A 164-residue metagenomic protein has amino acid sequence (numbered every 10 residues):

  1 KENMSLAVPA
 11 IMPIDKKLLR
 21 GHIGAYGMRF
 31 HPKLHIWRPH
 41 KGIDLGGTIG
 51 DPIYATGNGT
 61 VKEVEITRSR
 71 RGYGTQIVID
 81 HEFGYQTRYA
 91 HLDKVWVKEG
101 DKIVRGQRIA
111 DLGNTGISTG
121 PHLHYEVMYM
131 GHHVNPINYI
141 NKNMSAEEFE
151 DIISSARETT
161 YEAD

Functional and structural regions predicted by a protein language model:
K1-G74, R105, T159-D164: Surface-exposed, glycine-biased beta-strand/turn segments
G24, G47, E63, H91-K94 (+1 more regions): A residue-level detector for short acidic-glycine micro-motifs
G27, G50, N58, I66-T67 (+4 more regions): Solvent-exposed coil/turn segments that connect beta secondary-structure elements in extracytoplasmic/periplasmic
K41, I49-P52, D93, E99 (+1 more regions): Short, conserved secondary-structure segments in the cores of folded domains
L45, T75-I79, V104-G116: Short hydrophobic beta/alpha edge segments that flank linear recognition/processing sites
A55-E99, P121-H122, E126: Zn2+-dependent peptidoglycan hydrolase active-site motif and core
K98-Q107, E126-D164: Acidic, glycine-rich catalytic/binding loops that coordinate metals and/or anionic ligands
D111-L112, I117-H122, H133: C-terminal appended segment following the main domain
